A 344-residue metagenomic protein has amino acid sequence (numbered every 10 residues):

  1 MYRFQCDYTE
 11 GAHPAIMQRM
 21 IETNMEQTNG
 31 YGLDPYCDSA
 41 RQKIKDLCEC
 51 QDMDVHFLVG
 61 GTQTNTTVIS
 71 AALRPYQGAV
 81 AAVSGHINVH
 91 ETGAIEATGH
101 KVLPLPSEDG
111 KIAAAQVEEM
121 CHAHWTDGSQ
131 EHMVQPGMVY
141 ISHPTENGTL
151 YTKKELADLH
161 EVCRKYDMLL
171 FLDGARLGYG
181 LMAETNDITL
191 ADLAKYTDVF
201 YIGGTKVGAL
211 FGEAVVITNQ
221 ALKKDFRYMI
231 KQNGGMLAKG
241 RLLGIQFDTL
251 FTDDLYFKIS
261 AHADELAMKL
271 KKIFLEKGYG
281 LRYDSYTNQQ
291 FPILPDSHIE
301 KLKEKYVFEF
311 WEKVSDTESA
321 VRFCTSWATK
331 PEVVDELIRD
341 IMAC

Functional and structural regions predicted by a protein language model:
H13-G61, V83-N88, A94: Conserved N-terminal alpha-helix of the aminotransferase class I/II PLP-enzyme fold
A71-V89, E118: Conserved PLP-anchoring active-site segment centered on the Schiff-base-forming lysine
R74-G78, M268-A343: Conserved C-terminal alpha-helix-loop-beta "cap" of PLP-dependent enzymes that closes/shapes the active-site mouth
G99-G137, I141-P144, Y151-D158: PLP-dependent aminotransferase-class I/II
V102-L103, L170-L172, L281: Hydrophobic beta-strand scaffold residues
E108, Q135-P136, S142, L150 (+2 more regions): Active-site C-terminal subdomain of aminotransferase-like
Y151-A183: Catalytic PLP-binding core of fold-type I/II PLP enzymes
